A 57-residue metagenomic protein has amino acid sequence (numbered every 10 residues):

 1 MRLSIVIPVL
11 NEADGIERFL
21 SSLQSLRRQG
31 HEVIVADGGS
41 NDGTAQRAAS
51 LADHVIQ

Functional and structural regions predicted by a protein language model:
M1-S4, E32: Cell-envelope/extracellular polymer assembly enzymes that use nucleotide-activated donors
I7-S21, G39: Active-site beta-to-alpha loop of glycosyltransferases that engages the nucleotide-sugar donor
S21-G30: Short, acidic, metal-binding catalytic loop of nucleotide-sugar glycosyltransferases
H31, A45-Q57: Conserved donor nucleotide-binding strand/loop of the catalytic core
D37-A45: A conserved acidic beta->alpha catalytic loop
